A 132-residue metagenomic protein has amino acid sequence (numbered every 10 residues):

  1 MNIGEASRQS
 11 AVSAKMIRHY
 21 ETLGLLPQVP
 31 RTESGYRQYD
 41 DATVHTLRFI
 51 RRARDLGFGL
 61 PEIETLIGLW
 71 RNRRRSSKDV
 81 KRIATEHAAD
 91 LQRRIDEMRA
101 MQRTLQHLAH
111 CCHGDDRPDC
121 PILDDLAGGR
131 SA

Functional and structural regions predicted by a protein language model:
N2-R8, P27-E33, D41-A132: Arg/Lys-rich, alpha-helical DNA-contact motif
A6-S7, I17-Y20, Y39: Append "Primarily bacterial transcriptional regulators
G24: Glycine-centered, phosphate/nucleic-acid-interacting loop/turn motifs that mediate DNA/RNA or nucleotide
Y36: Conserved catalytic core of two-component sensor histidine kinases, primarily the HATPase_c ATP-binding
